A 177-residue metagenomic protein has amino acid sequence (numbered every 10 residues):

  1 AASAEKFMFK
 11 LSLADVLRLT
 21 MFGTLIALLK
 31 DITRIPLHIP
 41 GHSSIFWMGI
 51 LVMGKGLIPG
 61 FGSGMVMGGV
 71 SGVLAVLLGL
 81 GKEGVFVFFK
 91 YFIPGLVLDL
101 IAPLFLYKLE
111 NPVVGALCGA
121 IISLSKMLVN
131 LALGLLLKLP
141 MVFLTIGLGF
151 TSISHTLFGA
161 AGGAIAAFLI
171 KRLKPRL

Functional and structural regions predicted by a protein language model:
A2-L57, G62: Hydrophobic transmembrane alpha-helices
S3-F7, L11, D15, P36 (+8 more regions): Membrane-helix interfacial "entry" motifs
V16-M21, I45, G49, F61-G69 (+3 more regions): Hydrophobic alpha-helical transmembrane segments
F22, I26-K30, L51, S71 (+6 more regions): Alpha-helical transmembrane segments of multipass membrane proteins
K30-P40, S71-I101: Interfacial aromatic-anchored transmembrane helix boundaries in multi-pass membrane proteins
M53-P59, L77-V85, L100-Y107, M127-A132: Juxtamembrane membrane-interface segments at transmembrane alpha-helix termini
K108-L177: Membrane-embedded alpha-helical hairpins and interfacial helices in multi-pass inner-membrane proteins
